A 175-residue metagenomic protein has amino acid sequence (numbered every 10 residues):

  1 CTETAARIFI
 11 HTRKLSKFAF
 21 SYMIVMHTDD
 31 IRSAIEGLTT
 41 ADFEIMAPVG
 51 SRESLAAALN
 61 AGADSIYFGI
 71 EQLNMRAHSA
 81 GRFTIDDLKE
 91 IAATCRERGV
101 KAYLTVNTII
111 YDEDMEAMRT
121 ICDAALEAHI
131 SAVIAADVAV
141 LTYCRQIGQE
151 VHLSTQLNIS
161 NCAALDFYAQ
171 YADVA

Functional and structural regions predicted by a protein language model:
F9-K17, Y22-M23, H27-T28: Short, positively charged and aromatic/hydrophobic N-terminal segments
I31, V100-A169: N-terminal active-site wall of soluble small-molecule enzyme domains
L38, E44-S65: N-terminal basic/disordered segments at the start of proteins
S51, T84, L88, M118 (+1 more regions): Aromatic/hydrophobic pocket-lining residues that form the small-molecule binding cavity in soluble enzyme cores
A63, I130, A172-D173: A structural motif
Y67-D87, T105-D114: Glycine-rich, proline-tolerant flexible connector loops at the mouths of alpha/beta enzymes
